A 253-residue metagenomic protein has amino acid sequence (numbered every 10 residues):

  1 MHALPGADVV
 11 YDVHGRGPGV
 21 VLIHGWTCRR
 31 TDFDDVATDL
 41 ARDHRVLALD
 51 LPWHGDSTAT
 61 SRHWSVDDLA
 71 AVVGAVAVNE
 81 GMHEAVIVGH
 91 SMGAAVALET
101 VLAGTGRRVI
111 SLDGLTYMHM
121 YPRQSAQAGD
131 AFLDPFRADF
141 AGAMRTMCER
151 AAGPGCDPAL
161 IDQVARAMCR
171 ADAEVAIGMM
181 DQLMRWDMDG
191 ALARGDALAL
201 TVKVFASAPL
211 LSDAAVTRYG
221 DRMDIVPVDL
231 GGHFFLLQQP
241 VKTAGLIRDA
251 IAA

Functional and structural regions predicted by a protein language model:
A7-A59: Conserved HGGG/HGGXW glycine-rich cap/lid loop of the alpha/beta-hydrolase fold
D68-A85: Conserved acidic catalytic loop of the alpha/beta-hydrolase fold
I87-G89, L112: Short beta-strand immediately N-terminal to the catalytic nucleophile in serine-hydrolase-like folds
G89, G93, A97: Gly/Ala-rich beta-loop-alpha elbow adjacent to hydrolase catalytic centers
L98, G106-D139: Flexible "cap/lid" loop of the alpha/beta hydrolase fold
M120-A126, R137-R194: Conserved alpha/beta-hydrolase catalytic His-Asp/Glu region
L198-L237: Conserved loop-alpha-helix segment in the C-terminal half of the alpha/beta-hydrolase fold that carries the catalytic
L237-D249: Post-His helix in hydrolase/transferase enzymes
